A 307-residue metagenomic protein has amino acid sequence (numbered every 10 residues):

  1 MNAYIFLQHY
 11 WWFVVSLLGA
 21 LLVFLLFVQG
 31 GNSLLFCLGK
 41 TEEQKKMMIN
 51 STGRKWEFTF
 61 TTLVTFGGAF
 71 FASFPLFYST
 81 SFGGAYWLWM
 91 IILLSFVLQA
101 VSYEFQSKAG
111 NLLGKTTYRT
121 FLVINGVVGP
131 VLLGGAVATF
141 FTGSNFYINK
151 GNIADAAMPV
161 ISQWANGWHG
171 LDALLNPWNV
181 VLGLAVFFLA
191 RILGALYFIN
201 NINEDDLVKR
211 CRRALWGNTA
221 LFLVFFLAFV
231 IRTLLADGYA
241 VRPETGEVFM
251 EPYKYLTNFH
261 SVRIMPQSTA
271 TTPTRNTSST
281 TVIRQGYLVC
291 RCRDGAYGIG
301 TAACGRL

Functional and structural regions predicted by a protein language model:
M1-F60, V64-G67: N-terminal signal-anchor module of multipass membrane proteins
M1-L7, L17-L21, L25, F74 (+3 more regions): N-proximal short alpha-helices
N2-F6, W12-S16, F82, F96 (+2 more regions): Charge-biased, low-complexity intrinsically disordered regions
L25-S33, G53, T61-A109, N125-I153 (+2 more regions): Transmembrane-helix bundle segments that line or gate the permeation/cavity pathway in multi-pass membrane proteins
G31-K45, S73-S79, A100-F121, F198-C211 (+1 more regions): Membrane-interfacial helix termini and the short, flexible loops that connect transmembrane helices in multi-pass
G31-N32, L38-G39, Q44, L76 (+6 more regions): Short leucine-rich amphipathic alpha-helices used at interfaces
K108-C292, Y297: Long, contiguous internal "core" modules enriched in hydrophobic/ aromatic residues
